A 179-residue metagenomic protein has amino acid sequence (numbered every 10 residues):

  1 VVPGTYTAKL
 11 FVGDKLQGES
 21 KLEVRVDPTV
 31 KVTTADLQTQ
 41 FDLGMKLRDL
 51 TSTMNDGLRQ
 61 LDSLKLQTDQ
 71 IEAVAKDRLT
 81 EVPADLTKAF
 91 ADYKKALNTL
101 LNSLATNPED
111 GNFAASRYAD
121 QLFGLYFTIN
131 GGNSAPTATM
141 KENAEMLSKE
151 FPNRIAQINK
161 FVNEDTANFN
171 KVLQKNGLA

Functional and structural regions predicted by a protein language model:
V1-P3: Short, surface-exposed loop/turn motifs with a glycine/proline- and acidic-biased composition
T5, L10, S20-L22, V26 (+1 more regions): Mature extracytoplasmic or organellar-lumen-exposed domains after removal of signal/transit peptides
V12-D14: Surface-exposed loop/turn motifs at beta-strand-loop junctions within extracellular Ig-like and Fibronectin type III
E19-T53: Low-complexity, Pro/Ser/Thr- and charge-rich linker/hinge segments at domain boundaries
